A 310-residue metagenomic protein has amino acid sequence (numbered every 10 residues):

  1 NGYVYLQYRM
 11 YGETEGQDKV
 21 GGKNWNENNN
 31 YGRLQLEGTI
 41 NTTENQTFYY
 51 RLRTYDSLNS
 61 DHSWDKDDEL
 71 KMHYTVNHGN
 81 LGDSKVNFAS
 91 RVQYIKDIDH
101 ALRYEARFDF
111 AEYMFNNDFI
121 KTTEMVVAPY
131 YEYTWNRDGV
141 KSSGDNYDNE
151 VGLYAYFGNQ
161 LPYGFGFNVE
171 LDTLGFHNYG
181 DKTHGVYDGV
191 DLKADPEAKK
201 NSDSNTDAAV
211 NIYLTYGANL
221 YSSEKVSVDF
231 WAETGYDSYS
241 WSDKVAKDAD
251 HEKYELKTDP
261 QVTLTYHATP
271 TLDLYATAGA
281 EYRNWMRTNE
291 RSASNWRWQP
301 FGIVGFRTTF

Functional and structural regions predicted by a protein language model:
N1-L58, T134, F301, R307: Short glycine/proline- and aromatic-enriched beta-strand/turn motifs that initiate or cap beta-hairpins
G2-G12, Y50-T54, F88-Y94, V127-Y133 (+3 more regions): Transmembrane beta-barrel strands of outer-membrane/channel proteins
G2-V4, E44-Y50, G79-F88, M114-V126 (+3 more regions): Repeated loop/turn-to-beta-strand initiation elements of outer-membrane beta-barrel proteins
G22-N30, D61-D68, I98-E105, K141-E150 (+3 more regions): Replace "Gram-negative outer membrane beta-barrel proteins" with "bacterial and organellar outer membrane beta-barrel
W25-F115: Outer-membrane beta-barrel channel domains
L34-L36, M72-Y74, Y104-F108, L153-A155 (+3 more regions): Membrane-embedded beta-strands of outer-membrane beta-barrel proteins, especially the hydrophobic/small aromatic
K71-M72, S294-F310: Outer-membrane beta-barrel "beta-signal"
D109-D248, T308: Detector for outer-membrane/organellar transmembrane beta-barrel domains, recognizing the amphipathic beta-strand
